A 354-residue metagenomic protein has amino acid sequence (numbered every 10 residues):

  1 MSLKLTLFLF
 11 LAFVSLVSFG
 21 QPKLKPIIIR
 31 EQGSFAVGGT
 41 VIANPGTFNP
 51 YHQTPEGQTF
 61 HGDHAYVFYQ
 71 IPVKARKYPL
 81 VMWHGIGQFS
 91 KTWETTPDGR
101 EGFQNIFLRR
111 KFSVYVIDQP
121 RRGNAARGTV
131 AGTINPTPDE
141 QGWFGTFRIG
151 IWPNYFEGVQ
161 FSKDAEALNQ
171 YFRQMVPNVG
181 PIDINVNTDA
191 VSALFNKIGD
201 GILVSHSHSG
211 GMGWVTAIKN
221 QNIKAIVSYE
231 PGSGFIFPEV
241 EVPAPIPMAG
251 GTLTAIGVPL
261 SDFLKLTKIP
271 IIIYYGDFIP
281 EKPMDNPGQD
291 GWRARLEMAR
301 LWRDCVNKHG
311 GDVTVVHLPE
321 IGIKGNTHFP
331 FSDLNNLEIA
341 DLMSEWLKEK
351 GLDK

Functional and structural regions predicted by a protein language model:
P22-A75: N-terminal cap/lid segment of alpha/beta-hydrolase-fold proteins
K77-G85: Short beta-strand element of the alpha/beta-hydrolase
H84-F89, W93-T96: Active-site glycine-rich loops that stabilize anionic/oxyanionic intermediates across multiple enzyme folds
R100-A126: Conserved alpha/beta-hydrolase
P181-G201: Conserved acidic catalytic loop of the alpha/beta-hydrolase fold
V204-G213: Gly/Ala-rich beta-loop-alpha elbow adjacent to hydrolase catalytic centers
S233-H309, T314-V316: The feature captures the conserved acid-bearing segment of alpha/beta-hydrolase catalytic domains
G325, F329-K354: Catalytic active-site module of serine/aspartate enzymes centered on a nucleophile-bearing elbow/loop
